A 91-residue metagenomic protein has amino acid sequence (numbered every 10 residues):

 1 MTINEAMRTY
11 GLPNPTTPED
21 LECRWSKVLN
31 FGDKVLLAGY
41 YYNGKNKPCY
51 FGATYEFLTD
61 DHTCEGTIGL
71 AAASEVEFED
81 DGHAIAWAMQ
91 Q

Functional and structural regions predicted by a protein language model:
M1-D33: Negatively charged, low-complexity tracts enriched in Asp/Glu with abundant Ser/Thr
N4, P18-E19, E56, D61 (+2 more regions): Serine/threonine-rich, low-complexity intrinsically disordered segments
A6, K34, K47, D61-C64: N-terminal start and proteolytic maturation junction detector
D20-F57: Amphipathic, interaction-prone secondary-structure segments
E65-D81: A short, exposed loop/beta-hairpin motif centered on an aromatic-Gly-Thr core
